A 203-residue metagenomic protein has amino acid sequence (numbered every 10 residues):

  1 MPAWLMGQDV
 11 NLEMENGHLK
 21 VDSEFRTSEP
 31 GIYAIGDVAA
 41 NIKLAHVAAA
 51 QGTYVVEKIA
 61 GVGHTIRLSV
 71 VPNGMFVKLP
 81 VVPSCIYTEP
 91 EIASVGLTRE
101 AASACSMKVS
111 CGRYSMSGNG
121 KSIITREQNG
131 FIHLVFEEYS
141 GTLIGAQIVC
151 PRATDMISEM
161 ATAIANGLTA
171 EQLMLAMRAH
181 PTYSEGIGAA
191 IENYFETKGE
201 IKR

Functional and structural regions predicted by a protein language model:
M1-G63: FAD-site-proximal beta/loop scaffold in flavoenzymes
N16, V70, N129-F131: Short beta-strand-initiation
G17, P30-G31, N73, Y139-G141: Beta-strand-connecting loop/turn residues
E24-T27, G63, R67, R152 (+1 more regions): A generic short alpha-helical patch detector that favors 3-5-residue windows in or near N-terminal regions
R26-T27, G31, R67-L68, I124-E127 (+1 more regions): Solvent-exposed alpha-helices and their adjacent loops that cap or buttress functional pockets in soluble metabolic
A40, K58-V95, A179: Active-site-proximal substrate-binding core of FAD-dependent oxidoreductases
T53-V56, P72, P83, A161 (+1 more regions): Conserved protein kinase catalytic domain
F76, I86-R203: Flexible, glycine-rich terminal cap/loop adjacent to redox cofactors in electron-transfer oxidoreductases
